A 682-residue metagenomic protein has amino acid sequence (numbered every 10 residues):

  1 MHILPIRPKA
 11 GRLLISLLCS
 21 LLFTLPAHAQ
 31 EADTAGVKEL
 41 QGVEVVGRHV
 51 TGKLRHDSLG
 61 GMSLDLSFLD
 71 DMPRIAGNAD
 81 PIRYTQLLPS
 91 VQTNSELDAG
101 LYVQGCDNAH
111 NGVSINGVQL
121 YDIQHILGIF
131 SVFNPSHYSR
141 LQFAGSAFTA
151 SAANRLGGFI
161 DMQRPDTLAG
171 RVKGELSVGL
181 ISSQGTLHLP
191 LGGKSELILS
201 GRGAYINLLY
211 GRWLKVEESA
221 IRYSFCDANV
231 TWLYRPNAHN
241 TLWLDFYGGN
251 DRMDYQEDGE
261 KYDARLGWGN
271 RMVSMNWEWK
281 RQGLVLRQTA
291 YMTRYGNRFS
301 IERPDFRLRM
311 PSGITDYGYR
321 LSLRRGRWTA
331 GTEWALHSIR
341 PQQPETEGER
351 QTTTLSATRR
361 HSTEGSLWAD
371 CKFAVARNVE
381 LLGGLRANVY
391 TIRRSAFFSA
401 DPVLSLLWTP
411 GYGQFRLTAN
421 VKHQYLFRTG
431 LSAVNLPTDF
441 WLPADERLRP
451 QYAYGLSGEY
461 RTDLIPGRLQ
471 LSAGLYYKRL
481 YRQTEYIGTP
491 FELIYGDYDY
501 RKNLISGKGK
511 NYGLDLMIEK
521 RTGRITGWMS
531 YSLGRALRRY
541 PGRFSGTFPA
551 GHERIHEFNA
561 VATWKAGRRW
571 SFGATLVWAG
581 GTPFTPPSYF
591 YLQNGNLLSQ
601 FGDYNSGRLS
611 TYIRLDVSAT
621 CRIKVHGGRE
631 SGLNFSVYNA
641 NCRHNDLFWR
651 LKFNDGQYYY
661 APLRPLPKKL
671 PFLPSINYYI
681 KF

Functional and structural regions predicted by a protein language model:
E31, I221, H239-G318, T352 (+2 more regions): Flexible loop and strand-edge segments within Gram-negative outer membrane beta-barrel domains
H56-F148, P165: Periplasmic N-terminal accessory/gating domains of Gram-negative outer-membrane beta-barrel systems
I181-G203, E217-R252, R265-R287, R325-W328 (+1 more regions): Transmembrane beta-barrel wall of Gram-negative outer-membrane proteins
N237, T329, E333, S356-L480 (+3 more regions): Structural signature of Gram-negative outer-membrane beta-barrels, strongest in the C-terminal barrel of TonB-dependent
G296, E345-E347, W408-L456, L475-R501 (+2 more regions): Surface-exposed extracellular loop regions of Gram-negative outer-membrane beta-barrel proteins, predominantly
I314-S322, S356-W368, R449, P466-W528 (+3 more regions): Outer membrane beta-barrel strand-and-loop segments of large Gram-negative receptors, especially TonB-dependent
A374-E380, Y477-R479, K502-S588: Gram-negative outer-membrane beta-barrel transporters
R569, W578-N594, R614, C621-F682: C-terminal beta-signal and adjacent terminal beta-strands/loops of Gram-negative outer-membrane beta-barrel proteins
